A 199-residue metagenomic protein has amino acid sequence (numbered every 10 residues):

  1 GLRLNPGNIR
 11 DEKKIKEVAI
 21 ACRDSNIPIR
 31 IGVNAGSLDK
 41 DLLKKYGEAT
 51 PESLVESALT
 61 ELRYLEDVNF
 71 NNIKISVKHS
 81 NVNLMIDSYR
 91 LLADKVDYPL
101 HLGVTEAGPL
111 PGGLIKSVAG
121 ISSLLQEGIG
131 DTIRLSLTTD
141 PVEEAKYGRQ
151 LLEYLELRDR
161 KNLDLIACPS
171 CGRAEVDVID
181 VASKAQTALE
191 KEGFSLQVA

Functional and structural regions predicted by a protein language model:
G1-R30: Hydrophobic or amphipathic alpha-helical targeting/insertion segments
N8-I9, A35-L43: Conserved radical SAM core fold
A21, S37, Y64: N-terminal loops that bind phosphate or other acidic moieties and the adjacent beta-alpha structural core
N34, L43-A199: Catalytic alpha/beta core domains of metabolic enzymes, predominantly
